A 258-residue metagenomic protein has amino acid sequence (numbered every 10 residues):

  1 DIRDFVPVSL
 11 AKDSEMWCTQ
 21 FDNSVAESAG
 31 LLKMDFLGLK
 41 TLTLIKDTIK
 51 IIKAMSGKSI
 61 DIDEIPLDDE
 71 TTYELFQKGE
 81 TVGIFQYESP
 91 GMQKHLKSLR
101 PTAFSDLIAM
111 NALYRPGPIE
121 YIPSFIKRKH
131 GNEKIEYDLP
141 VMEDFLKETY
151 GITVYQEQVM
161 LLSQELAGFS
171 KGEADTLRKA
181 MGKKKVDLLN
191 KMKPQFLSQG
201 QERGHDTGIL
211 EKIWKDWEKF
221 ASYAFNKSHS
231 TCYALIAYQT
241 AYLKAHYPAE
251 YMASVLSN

Functional and structural regions predicted by a protein language model:
D1-N258: Noncatalytic, beta-rich nucleic-acid-contacting surfaces in large DNA/RNA-processing enzymes
